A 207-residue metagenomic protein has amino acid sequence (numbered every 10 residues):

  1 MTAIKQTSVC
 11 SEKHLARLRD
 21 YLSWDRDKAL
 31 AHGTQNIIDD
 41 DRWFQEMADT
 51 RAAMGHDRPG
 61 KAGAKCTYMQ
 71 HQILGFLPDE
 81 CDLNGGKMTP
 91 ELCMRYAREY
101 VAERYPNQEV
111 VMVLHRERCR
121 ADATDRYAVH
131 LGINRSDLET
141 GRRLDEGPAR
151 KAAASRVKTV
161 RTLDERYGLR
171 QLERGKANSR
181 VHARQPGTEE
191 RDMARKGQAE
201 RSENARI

Functional and structural regions predicted by a protein language model:
M1-I207: N-terminal nicking endonuclease/strand-transfer module with a His-rich metal-binding environment and a catalytic Tyr
